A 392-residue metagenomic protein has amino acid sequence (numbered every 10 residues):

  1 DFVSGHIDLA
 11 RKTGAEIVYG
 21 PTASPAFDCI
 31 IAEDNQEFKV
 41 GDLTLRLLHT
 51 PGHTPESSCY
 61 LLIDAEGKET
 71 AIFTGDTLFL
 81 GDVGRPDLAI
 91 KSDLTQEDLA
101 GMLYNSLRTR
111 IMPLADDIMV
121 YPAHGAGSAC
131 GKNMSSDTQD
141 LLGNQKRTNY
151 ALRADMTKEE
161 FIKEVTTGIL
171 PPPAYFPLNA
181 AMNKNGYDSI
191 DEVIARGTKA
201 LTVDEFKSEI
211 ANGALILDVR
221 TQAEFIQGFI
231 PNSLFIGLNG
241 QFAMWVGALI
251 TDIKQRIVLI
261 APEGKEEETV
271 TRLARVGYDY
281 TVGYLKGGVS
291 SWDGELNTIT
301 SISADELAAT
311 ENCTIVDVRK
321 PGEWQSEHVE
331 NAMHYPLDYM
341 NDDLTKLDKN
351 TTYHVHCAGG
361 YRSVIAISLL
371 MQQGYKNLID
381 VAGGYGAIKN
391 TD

Functional and structural regions predicted by a protein language model:
D1, I17-T22, H49-G52, I72-G75 (+4 more regions): Active-site neighborhood of phospho(di)ester-bond hydrolases with catalytic His/Asp-centered motifs
D1-L47, I63, K68-T70, D252: Active-site HxH/HxHxD metal-binding segment of metal-dependent hydrolases
T22-A23, T54, T77, V83-G84 (+4 more regions): Active-site metal-binding loops of divalent metal-dependent hydrolases
T44, T54-L170: Metallo-beta-lactamase
I72, A214, C313: Hydrophobic "anchor" residues on beta-strands that sit immediately upstream of conserved functional sites
R85-D87, D93, N144-A181, N185 (+3 more regions): Rhodanese-like catalytic fold shared by cysteine-dependent sulfurtransferases and DSP/PTP-type phosphatases
P122-G127, K132-N133, L178-A181, D218-T221 (+1 more regions): Short, well-ordered beta-to-alpha junction loops that form the rim of enzyme active sites and present histidine/acidic
K199-S208: Long, low-complexity segments enriched in small/aliphatic residues
